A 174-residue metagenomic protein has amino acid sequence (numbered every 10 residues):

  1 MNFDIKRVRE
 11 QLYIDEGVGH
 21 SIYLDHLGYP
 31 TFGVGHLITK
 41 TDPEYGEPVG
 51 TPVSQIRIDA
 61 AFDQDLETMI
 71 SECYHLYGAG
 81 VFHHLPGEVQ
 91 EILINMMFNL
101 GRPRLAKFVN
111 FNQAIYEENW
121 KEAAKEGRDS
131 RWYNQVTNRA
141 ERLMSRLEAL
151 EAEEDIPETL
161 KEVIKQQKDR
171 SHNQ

Functional and structural regions predicted by a protein language model:
M1-S21, H36-I38, D59, D63-Q64 (+1 more regions): Long, amphipathic alpha-helical surface segments
G19-H20, Y77-H84: Short helix-to-loop capping/linker segments positioned immediately adjacent to catalytic or ligand/cofactor-binding
Y23-H26, L85-V89: Extracellular/periplasmic catalytic domains that process cell-envelope and extracellular macromolecules
L24-E47: Substrate-binding/active-site groove segments that recognize and process beta-1,4-linked N-acetyl-hexosamine
T31-H36, Q90-F98, A114: Amphipathic alpha-helical segments that form the core helices of the histone-fold
G46-G78, G87-L105: Alpha-helical segment that forms one wall of the substrate-binding/catalytic cleft in peptidoglycan-active domains
H83-P86, Q113: A glycine-rich, coil/turn loop motif that links secondary-structure elements
